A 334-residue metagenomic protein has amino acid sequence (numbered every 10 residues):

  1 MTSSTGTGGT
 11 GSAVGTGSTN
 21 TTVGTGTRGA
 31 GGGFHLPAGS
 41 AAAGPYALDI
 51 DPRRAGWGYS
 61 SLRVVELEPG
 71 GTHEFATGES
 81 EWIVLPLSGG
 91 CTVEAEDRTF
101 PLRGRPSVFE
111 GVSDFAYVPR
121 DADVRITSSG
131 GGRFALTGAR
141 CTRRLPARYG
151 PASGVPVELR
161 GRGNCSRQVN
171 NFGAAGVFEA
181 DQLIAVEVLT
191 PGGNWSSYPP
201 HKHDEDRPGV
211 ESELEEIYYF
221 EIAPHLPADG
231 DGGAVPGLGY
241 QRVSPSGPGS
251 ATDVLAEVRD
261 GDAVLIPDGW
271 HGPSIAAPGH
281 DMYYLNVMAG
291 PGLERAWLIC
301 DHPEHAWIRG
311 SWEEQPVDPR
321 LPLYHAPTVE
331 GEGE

Functional and structural regions predicted by a protein language model:
T2-S3, G24-E74, E81-G90, P316-P319 (+1 more regions): Hydrophobic, proline/glycine-rich low-complexity stretches
S3-R28, P227-G233: Intrinsically disordered, low-complexity terminal tails and inter-domain linkers enriched for S/T/G/P/D/E
S40-E74, S166-I217: A short glycine-rich, His/Asp/Glu-containing loop-to-beta-strand
R54, S61-T127: Extended, compositionally biased flexible segments
G78-L102, V118, G192, D204-D262 (+1 more regions): Glycine- and acidic-residue-biased ligand/ion/polar-headgroup-sensing regions
F109-S129, A139, E257-P278: Conserved metal-binding segment of the jelly-roll/cupin
G132-F172, P278, L285-E334: Double-stranded beta-helix
A251-L265, W270-I299: Catalytic core of Fe(II)/2-oxoglutarate
